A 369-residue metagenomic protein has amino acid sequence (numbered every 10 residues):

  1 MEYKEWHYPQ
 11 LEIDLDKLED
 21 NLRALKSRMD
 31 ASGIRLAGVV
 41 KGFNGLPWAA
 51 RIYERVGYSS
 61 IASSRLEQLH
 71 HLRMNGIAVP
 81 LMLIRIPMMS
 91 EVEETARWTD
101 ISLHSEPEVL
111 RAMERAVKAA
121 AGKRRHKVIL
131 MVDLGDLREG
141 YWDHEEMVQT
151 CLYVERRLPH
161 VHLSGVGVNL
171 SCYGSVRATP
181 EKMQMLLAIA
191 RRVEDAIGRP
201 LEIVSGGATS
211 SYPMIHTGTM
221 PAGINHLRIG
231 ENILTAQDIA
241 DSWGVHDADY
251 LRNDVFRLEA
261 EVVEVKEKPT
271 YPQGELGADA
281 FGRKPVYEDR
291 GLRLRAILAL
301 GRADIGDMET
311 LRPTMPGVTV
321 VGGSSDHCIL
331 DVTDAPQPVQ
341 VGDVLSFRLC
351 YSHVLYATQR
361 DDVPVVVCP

Functional and structural regions predicted by a protein language model:
M1-E2, L25-K26, M131-D136: N-terminal small/glycine-rich loop or linker at the start of catalytic domains across soluble metabolic enzymes
M1-I13: Generic N-terminal amphipathic, Lys/Arg-enriched alpha-helix
E2, R28-A31, G198: Non-catalytic interaction surface on structured domains
E12, I34-A188, R192-I197: Active-site-proximal beta-alpha core segment in soluble small-molecule metabolic enzymes
L18, K41, L72, L130 (+5 more regions): Conserved, mostly hydrophobic/aromatic
L18-N21, L25, I189: Alpha-helical packing segments of well-folded alpha/beta enzyme cores
N21-L22, A31, G42-R55, Q68 (+2 more regions): N-terminal capping/small domains of soluble enzymes
Q184-P369: Active-site anion/phosphate-binding pocket segments in diverse small-molecule metabolic enzymes
